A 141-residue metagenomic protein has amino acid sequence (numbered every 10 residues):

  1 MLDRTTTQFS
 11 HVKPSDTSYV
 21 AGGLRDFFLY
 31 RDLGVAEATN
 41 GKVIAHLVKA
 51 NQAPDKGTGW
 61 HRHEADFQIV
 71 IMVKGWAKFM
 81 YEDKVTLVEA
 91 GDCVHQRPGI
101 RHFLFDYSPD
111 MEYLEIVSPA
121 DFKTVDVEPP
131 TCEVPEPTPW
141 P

Functional and structural regions predicted by a protein language model:
M1-Q52, D126-P141: A short, N-terminal "cap"/entry segment at the start of jelly-roll beta-barrel domains of the cupin/DSBH fold
R25, A38-V43, A53-I69, E82-D83: A short beta-loop-beta micro-motif enriched in histidine and acidic residues
F28, F67, S108: Short coil/loop residues immediately preceding or within conserved phosphate-binding loops of NTP-utilizing enzyme
V43-H46, H95, S108-D126: A short hydrophobic beta-strand segment most commonly corresponding to one strand of the jelly-roll/cupin
L47-A50, R62-F79, I116-P119: Short, conserved beta-strand element in jelly-roll/cupin
E82-G99: Short acidic-glycine-tyrosine-enriched beta hairpin
D83, D106-Y107: Conserved catalytic-core motifs of eukaryotic protein kinase domains, centered on the activation segment
